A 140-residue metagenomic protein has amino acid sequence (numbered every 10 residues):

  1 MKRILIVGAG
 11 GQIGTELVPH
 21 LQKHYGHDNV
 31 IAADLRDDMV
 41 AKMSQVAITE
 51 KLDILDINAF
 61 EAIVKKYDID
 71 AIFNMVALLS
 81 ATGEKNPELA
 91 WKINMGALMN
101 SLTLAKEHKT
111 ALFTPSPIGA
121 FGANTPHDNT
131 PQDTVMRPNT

Functional and structural regions predicted by a protein language model:
I4-H24: N-terminal Rossmann NAD(P)H-binding glycine-rich loop of SDR-like oxidoreductase domains
V7, A33, I72-V76, L112-I118: SDR active-site strand-loop-helix element
Y25-D37: Conserved glycine-rich Rossmann-like NAD(P)H-binding loop of the short-chain dehydrogenase/reductase
S44-D56: Rossmann-fold cofactor-recognition segment
T49, A90-W91, P138: A hydrophobic alpha-helix adjacent to the NAD(P)-binding/active-site core of NAD(P)-dependent oxidoreductases, strongly
I54-I93: NAD(P)H-binding glycine-rich loop region in Rossmannoid oxidoreductase-like domains and their noncatalytic homologs
I72, K85-L112: NAD(P)-cofactor binding segment of oxidoreductase domains
M99-R137: Conserved Rossmann-fold NAD(P)-dependent oxidoreductase catalytic core, especially the SDR/UDP-sugar
